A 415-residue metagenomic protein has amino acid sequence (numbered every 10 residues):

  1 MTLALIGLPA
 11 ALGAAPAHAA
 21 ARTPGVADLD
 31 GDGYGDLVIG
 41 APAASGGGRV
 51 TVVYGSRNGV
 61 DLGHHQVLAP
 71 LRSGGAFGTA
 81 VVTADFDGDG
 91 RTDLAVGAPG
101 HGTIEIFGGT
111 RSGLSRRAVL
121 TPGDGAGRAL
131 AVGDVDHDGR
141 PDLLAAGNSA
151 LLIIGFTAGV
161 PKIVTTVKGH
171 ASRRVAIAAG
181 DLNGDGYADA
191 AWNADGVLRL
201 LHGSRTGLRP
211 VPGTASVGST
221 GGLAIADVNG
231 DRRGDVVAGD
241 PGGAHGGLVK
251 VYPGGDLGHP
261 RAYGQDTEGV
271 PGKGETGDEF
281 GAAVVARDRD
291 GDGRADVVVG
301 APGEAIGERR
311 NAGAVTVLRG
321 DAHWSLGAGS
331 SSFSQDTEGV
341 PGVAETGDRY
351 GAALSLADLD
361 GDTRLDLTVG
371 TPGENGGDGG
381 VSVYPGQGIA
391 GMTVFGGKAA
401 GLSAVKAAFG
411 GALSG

Functional and structural regions predicted by a protein language model:
L3-T23, V52-A76, G108-G125, A129 (+5 more regions): Blade-edge motifs of beta-propeller repeat domains
P9-L12, L29, G35-G40, V53 (+8 more regions): N-terminal membrane-targeting/anchoring modules of bacterial envelope and secretion proteins
A20-G31, G78-F86, R128-H137, V175-L182 (+4 more regions): Beta-propeller blade termini
A20-G48: Beta-strand-rich domains and repeat architectures in extracellular enzymes and scaffolds, especially beta-propellers
D32-G40, G88-G97, H137-A146, G184-N193 (+3 more regions): Acidic/hydrophobic-patterned starts of short beta strands in beta-sheet-rich repeat architectures
A43-G46, G100-G102, A150, V197 (+3 more regions): Short glycine/acidic-enriched loop and turn motifs that connect beta-strands
G46-V50, D93, H101-T103, H245-L248 (+3 more regions): A detector of repeated loop/turn-to-beta-strand junctions in beta-rich toroidal repeat architectures
S172-I177, G186-A188, W192-L257, A262-R287 (+2 more regions): Beta-propeller domains
